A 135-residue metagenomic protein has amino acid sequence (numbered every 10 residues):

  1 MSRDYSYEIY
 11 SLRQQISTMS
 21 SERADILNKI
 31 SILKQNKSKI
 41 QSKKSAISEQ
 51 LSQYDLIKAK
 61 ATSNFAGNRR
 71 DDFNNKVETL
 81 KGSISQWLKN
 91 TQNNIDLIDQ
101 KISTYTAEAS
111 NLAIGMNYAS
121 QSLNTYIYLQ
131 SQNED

Functional and structural regions predicted by a protein language model:
M1-L33, Q92, Y126: Short, charge-rich amphipathic alpha-helices with coiled-coil/heptad character
I9, R13-I16, K37, K44 (+3 more regions): Generic structural concept
I26, I30, K58-A61, F65 (+3 more regions): Secondary-structure edge/capping motif, primarily at the C-terminal ends of alpha-helices and the immediately following
K29-K60: Alpha-helical segments in soluble extracytoplasmic regions
K29-Q41, K89-M116: Long amphipathic alpha-helical coiled-coil segments
E49-L80: Short coil/loop "hinge" linkers that interrupt or connect long alpha-helical coiled-coils or helical hairpins
D72, K81-L88, I95: Pro/Thr/Gly/Ala/Ser-biased low-complexity repeat segments characteristic of mycobacterial PE/PPE/PE-PGRS proteins
E108-D135: Preference for long, well-ordered alpha-helical segments
